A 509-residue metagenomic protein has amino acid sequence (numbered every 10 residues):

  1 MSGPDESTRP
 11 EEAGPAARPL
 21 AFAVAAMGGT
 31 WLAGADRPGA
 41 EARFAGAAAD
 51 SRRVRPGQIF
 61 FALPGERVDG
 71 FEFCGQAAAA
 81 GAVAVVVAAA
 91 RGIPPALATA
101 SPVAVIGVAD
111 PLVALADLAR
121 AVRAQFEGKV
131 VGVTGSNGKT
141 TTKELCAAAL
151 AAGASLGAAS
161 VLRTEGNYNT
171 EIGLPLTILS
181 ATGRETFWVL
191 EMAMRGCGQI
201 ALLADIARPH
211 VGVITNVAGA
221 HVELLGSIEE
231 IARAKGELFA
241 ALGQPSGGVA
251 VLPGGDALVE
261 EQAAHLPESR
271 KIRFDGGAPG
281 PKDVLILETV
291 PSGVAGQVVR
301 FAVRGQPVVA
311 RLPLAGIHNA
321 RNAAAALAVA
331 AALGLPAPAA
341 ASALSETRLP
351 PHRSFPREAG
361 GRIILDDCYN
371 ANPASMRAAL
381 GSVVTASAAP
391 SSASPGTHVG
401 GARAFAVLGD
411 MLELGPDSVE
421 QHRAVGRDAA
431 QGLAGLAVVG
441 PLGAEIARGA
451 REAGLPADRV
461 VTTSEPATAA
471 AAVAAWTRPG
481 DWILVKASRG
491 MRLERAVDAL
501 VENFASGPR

Functional and structural regions predicted by a protein language model:
S2-T134, T141-A148, I172, L179 (+2 more regions): Short, basic phosphate-binding NTP loop
G65-V68, L349-H352, C368-L455, T462 (+1 more regions): Active-site beta-alpha connecting loops in nucleotide-dependent enzymes
A78, G92-A98, V211-I363, S391 (+4 more regions): Acidic, Mg2+-coordinating active-site environments of NTP-dependent enzymes
G107, A114-G254, L258-P267, A324 (+4 more regions): Phosphate-binding loop of NTP-binding sites
V133, P351-S354, W482, G490 (+2 more regions): ATP-dependent carboxylate/acyl-activation modules
G157-G166, F274-D275, A457-V461: Conserved RecA-like helicase motor-core motifs
G219-L225, L365, M411-G415, V485: A short acidic, helix-capping loop that chelates divalent metal ions and anchors anionic groups
